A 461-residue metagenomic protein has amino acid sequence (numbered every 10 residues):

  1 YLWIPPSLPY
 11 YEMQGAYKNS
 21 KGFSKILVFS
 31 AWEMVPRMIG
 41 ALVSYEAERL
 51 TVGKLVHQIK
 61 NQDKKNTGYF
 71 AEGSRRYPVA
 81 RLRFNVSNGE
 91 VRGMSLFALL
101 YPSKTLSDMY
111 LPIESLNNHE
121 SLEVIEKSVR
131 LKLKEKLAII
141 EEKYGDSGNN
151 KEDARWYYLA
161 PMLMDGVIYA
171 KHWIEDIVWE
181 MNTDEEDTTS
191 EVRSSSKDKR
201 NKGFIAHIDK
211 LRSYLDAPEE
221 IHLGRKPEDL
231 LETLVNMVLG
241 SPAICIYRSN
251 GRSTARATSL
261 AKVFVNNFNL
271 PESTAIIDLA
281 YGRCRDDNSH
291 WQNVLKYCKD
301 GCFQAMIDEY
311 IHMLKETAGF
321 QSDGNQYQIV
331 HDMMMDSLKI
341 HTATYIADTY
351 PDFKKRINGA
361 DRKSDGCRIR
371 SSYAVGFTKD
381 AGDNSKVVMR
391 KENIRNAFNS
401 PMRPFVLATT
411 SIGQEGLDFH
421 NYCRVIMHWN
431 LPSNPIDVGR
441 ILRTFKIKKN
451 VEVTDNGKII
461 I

Functional and structural regions predicted by a protein language model:
Y1-Y422, P432-I436, I441-I461: Helicase motor interdomain insertion/brace
I426-H428: Short hydrophobic alpha-helical runs that function as membrane-insertion/retention elements
